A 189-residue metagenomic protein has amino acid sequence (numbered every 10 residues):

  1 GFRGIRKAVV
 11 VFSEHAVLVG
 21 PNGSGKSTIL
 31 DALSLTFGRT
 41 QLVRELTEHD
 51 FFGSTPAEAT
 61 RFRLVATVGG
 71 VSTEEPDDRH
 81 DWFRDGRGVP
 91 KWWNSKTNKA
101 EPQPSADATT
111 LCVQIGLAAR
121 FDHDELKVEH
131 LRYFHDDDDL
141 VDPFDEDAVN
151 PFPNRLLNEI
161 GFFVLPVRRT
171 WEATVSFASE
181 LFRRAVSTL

Functional and structural regions predicted by a protein language model:
F2, P21: P-loop (Walker A) phosphate-binding loop of NTP-binding proteins
K7-S13: Phosphate-binding P-loop
V9, R63-T67, Q114-A118: Beta-strand secondary-structure signal
S13, T67-S72, R120, R168: Solvent-exposed residues in well-ordered beta-strands and their adjoining turns, especially edge/terminal strands
L18: Hydrophobic anchor at the beta1->P-loop junction of P-loop NTPases
K26: Conserved lysine of the Walker
L30-T109: Conserved P-loop NTP-binding catalytic core
D77-L189: Electropositive, glycine-dotted interaction segments that contact anionic polymers or phosphate-rich ligands
